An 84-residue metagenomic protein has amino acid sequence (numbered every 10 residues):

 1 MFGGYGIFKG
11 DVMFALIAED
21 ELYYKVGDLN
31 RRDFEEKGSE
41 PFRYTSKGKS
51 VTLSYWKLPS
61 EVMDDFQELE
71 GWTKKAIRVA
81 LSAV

Functional and structural regions predicted by a protein language model:
M1-V84: Charge-dense, helix-prone N-terminal extensions
